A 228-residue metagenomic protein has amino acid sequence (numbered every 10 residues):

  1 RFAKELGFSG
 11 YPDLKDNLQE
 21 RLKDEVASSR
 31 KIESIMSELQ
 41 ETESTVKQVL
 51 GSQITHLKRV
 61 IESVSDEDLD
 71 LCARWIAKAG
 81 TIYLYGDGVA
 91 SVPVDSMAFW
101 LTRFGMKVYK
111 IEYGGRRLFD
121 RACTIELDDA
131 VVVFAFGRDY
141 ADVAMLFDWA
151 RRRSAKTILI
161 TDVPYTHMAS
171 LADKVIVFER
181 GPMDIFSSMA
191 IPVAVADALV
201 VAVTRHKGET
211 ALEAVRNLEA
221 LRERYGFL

Functional and structural regions predicted by a protein language model:
R1-E67: HTH-adjacent hinge/linker in prokaryotic transcriptional regulators
S9, Q48, S52, V64-E67 (+6 more regions): Conserved active-site and cofactor/substrate-binding residues in soluble primary-metabolism enzymes
D16, G51, T55, E62 (+4 more regions): Replace "anionic and nucleotidyl ligands
N17, R21, W75, N217-L218: Short acidic/histidine-centered micro-motifs embedded in hydrophobic/aromatic stretches that mark compact functional
E20-D24, V177, A220: Residue-level marker of structural boundaries
S44, E67-C72, R117-R121: Short, charged beta->alpha transition segments
A77-A194, A198-K207: Glycine-rich phosphate-binding loops that contact phosphosugars or nucleotide phosphates
E209-L228: A short, charged, Gly/Pro-tolerant segment at domain boundaries
